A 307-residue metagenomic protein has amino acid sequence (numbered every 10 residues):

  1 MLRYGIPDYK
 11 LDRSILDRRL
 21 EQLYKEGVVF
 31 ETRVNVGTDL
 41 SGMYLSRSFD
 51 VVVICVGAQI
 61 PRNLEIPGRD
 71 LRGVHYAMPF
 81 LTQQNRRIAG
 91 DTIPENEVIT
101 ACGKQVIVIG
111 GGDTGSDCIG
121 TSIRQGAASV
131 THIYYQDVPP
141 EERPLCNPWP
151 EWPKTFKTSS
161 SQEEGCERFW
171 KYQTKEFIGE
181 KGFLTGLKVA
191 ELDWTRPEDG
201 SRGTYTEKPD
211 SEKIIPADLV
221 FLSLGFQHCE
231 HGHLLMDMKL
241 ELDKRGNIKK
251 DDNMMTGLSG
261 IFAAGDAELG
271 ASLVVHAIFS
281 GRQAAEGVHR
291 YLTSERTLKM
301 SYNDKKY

Functional and structural regions predicted by a protein language model:
M1-V36, R62-R69, P79, D113-Q162 (+4 more regions): Beta1-alpha1 glycine-rich phosphate/pyrophosphate-binding loop at the start of Rossmann-like nucleotide-binding domains
D17-P67, K175-E198, P216-F221, F226-L234: Feature captures the FAD/FMN-dependent oxidoreductase FAD-binding
P61, G90-A127: Rossmann-like NAD(P)H-binding beta-loop-alpha module
D70-G103, T195-A271: FAD-site-proximal beta/loop scaffold in flavoenzymes
G115-G120, Q125, A264-L298: A conserved FAD-binding loop/helix module that cradles the flavin
T131-H132, E142, F169, L184-L187 (+2 more regions): Acidic/polar loop patches that form or flank catalytic/metal-binding clefts of enzymes that bind anionic ligands
P150-F183, T195, R290-Y307: Mid-to-C-terminal Rossmann-like scaffold of FAD/NAD(P)H-dependent oxidoreductases
